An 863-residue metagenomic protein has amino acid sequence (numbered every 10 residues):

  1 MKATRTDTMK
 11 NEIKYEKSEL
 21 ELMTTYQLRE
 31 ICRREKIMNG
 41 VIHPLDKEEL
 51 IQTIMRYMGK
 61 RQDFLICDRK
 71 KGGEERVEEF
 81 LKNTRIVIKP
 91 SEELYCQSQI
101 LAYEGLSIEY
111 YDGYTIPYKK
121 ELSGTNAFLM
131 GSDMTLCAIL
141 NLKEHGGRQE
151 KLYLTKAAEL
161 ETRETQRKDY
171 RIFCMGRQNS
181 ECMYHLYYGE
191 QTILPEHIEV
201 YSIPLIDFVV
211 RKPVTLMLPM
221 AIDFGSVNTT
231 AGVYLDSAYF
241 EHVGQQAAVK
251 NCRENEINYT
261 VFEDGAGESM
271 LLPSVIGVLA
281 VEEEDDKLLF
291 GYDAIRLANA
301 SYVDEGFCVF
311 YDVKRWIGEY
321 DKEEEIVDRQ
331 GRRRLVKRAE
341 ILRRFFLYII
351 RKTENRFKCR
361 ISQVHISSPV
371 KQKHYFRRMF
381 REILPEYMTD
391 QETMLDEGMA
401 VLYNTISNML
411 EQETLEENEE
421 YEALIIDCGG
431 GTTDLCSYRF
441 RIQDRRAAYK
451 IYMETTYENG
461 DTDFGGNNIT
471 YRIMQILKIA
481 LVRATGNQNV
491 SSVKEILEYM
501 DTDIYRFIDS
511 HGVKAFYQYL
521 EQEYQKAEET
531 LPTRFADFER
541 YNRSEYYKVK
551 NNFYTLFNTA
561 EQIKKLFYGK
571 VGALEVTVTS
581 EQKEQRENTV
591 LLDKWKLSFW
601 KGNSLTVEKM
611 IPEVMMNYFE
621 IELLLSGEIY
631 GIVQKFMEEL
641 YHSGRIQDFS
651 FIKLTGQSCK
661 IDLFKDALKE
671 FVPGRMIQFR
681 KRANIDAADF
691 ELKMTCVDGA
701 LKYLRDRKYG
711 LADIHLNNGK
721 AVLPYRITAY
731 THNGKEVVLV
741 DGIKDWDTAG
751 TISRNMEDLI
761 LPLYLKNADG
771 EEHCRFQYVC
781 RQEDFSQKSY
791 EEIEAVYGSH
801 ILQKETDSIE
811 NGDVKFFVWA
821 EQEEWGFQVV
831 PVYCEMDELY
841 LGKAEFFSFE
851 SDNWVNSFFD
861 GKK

Functional and structural regions predicted by a protein language model:
K2-D68: Basic helix-extension-helix modules of the SAP/HeH family
L65-Q191, T485-Y505, Q678-D807: Acidic, glycine/GT-rich loop-and beta-edge segments that sit at the periphery of enzyme/chaperone cores
D68-C182, K250-V364, S368, K478-E561 (+4 more regions): Phosphate-binding loop and its immediate beta->loop->alpha context in nucleotide/phosphate-handling enzymes
T192-M217, T393-I426, K693-L711: Conserved phosphate-binding catalytic cores of ATP/NTP-utilizing and phosphoryl-transfer enzymes
V209-H242, E305-C308, K314, L410-E454 (+1 more regions): Gly/Thr-rich phosphate-binding beta-strand-loop-beta motif of the actin/hexokinase/Hsp70
S237-L271, E419, R446-N459, R680-I685: Flexible phosphate/Mg2+-sensing switch loops adjacent to catalytic phosphate-binding sites
L342, T470-Q475, I479, Y517-H715: Helical "lid/coupling" subdomains associated with nucleotide-phosphate turnover
T353-R360, V370, F376-E420: Hydrophobic, small-residue-rich alpha-helical packing segments that form membrane-like cores
